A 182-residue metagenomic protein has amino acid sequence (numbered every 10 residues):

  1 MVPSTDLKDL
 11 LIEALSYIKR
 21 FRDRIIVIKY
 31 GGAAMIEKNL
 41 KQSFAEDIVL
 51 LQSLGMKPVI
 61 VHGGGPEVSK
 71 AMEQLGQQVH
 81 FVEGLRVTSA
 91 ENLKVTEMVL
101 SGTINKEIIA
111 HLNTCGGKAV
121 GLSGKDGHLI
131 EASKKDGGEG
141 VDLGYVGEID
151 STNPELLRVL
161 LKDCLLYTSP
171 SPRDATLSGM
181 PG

Functional and structural regions predicted by a protein language model:
M1-R173: Nucleotide/pyrophosphate-binding catalytic subdomain
P170-G182: Single conserved hydrophobic/aromatic residue that forms the stacking wall/gate of nucleotide- or nucleobase-binding
